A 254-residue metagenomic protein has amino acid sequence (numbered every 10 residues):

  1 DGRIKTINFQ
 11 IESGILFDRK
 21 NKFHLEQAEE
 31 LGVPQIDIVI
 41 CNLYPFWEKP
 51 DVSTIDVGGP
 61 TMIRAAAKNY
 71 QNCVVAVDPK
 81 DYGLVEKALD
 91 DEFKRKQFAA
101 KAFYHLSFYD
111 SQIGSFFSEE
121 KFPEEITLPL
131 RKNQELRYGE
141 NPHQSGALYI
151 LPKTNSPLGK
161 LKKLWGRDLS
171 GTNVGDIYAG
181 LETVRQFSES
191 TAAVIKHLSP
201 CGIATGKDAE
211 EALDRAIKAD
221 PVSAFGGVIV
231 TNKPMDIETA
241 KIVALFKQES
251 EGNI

Functional and structural regions predicted by a protein language model:
D1, L43-Y44, K68-Q71, D78-Y82 (+3 more regions): Short, ordered loop/turn segments at secondary-structure junctions
D1-I7, E26, I38-C41, A100 (+5 more regions): Non-catalytic interface/targeting segments
D1-Y44, E125: Glycine-rich nucleotide/cofactor/substrate-binding loop typically near the N-terminus or early in the first domain
K5-S13, N42-K49, A67, N155-D168 (+1 more regions): Gly-rich Lys/Arg/Thr-decorated short loops/hinges at beta-loop-alpha junctions or inter-strand turns that position
R19, D56-P60, V174, L213: Catalytic, metal-anchored helix/loop core of enzyme active sites in primary metabolism
F23, F46-W47, C201, I237: Glycine-rich nucleotide phosphate-binding loop and flanking beta-alpha elements of Rossmann-like dinucleotide-binding
V33-T154, L161-L164, Q248-N253: Internal alpha/beta core interface subdomains
F108, S118-I254: Long, structured protein-protein interaction/assembly regions in large complexes
